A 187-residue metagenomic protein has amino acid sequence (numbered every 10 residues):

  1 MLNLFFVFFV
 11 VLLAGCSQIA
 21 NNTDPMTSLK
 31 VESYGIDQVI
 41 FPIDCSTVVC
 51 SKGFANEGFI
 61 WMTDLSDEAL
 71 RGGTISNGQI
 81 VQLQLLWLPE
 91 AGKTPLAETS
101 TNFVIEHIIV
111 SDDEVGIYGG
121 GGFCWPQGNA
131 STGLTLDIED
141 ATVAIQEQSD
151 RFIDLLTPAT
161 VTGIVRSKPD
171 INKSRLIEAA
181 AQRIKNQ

Functional and structural regions predicted by a protein language model:
M1-F5: Bacterial N-terminal signal peptides that target proteins for export
F6-V10: Hydrophobic helical h-region of N-terminal Sec-dependent signal peptides in bacterial secretory/periplasmic proteins
L13-G15: C-terminal motif of bacterial Sec signal peptides marking the signal peptidase cleavage site
S17-A20: Bacterial signal peptide processing site
P25-T47: Post-signal peptide N-terminal segment of mature Sec-exported envelope proteins
Q38-I40, N102-I105, D113-G116, D140-Q146: A short linear-motif detector with a strong N-terminal bias
K52-G133: Surface-exposed helix/loop patches within compact recognition domains
A130-Q187: C-terminal or internal capping secondary-structure element at the end of a domain, subdomain, or sheet
